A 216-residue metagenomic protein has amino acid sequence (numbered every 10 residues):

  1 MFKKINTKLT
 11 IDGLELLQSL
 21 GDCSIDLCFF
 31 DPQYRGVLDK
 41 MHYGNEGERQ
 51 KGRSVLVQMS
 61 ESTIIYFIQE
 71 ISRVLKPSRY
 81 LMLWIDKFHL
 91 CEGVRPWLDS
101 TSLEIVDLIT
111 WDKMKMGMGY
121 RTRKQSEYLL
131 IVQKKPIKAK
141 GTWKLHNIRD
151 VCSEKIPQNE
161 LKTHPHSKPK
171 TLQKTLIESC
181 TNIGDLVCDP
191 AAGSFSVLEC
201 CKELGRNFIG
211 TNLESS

Functional and structural regions predicted by a protein language model:
M1-F30, E203: SAM-dependent nucleic-acid methyltransferase catalytic core
K8-I11, S54-I65, T163-T171: Conserved phosphate-coordination/catalytic loops
E15, F88-L90, S216: Short alpha-helical
L17, L38, C91: Glycine/Thr-rich phosphate-binding loops of Rossmann-like dinucleotide-binding domains
L17-Q18, S72, K174-E178: Generic structural signal for well-ordered alpha-helical scaffold segments
G21-R79, L204: SAM-dependent methyltransferase catalytic-core segment centered on the flexible catalytic loop and adjoining short
Y34, L38-E46, P96-S216: Class I S-adenosyl-L-methionine
V57-M114: Conserved Class I SAM-dependent methyltransferase catalytic core
